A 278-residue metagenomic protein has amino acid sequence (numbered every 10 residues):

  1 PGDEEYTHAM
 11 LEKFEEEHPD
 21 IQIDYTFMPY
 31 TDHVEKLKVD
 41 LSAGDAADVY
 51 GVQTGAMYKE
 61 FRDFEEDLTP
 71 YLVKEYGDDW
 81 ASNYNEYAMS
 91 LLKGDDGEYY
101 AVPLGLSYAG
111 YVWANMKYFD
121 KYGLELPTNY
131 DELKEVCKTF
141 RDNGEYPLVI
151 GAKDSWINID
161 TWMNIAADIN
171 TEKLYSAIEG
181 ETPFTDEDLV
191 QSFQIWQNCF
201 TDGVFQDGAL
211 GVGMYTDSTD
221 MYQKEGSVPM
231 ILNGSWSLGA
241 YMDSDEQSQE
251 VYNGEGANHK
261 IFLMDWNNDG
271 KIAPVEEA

Functional and structural regions predicted by a protein language model:
P1-A9, Y30: Extracytoplasmic "Venus flytrap"
P1-G2, I21-T26, V49, Y100 (+1 more regions): Short, well-ordered beta-strand elements
E12, E16, Q22, D202 (+1 more regions): Extracytoplasmic/periplasmic substrate-recognition and gating elements
K13-Y84, K117-T128, D220-Q223, P229-M230 (+1 more regions): Extracytoplasmic "Venus flytrap"/periplasmic binding protein-like
T54-G110, E125, K134, F140 (+2 more regions): Hinge/lid segment of periplasmic solute-binding proteins
D95-L104, G110, K134-T182, T201 (+2 more regions): Extracytoplasmic/periplasmic solute-binding protein
T139, E179-L210, M264: Glycine-centered hinge/linker elements that transmit conformational signals in sensory and ligand-binding systems
Q197, M221-W236, Y241: Glycine-rich, aromatic-lined ligand/substrate-binding cores of catalytic and carbohydrate-binding domains
